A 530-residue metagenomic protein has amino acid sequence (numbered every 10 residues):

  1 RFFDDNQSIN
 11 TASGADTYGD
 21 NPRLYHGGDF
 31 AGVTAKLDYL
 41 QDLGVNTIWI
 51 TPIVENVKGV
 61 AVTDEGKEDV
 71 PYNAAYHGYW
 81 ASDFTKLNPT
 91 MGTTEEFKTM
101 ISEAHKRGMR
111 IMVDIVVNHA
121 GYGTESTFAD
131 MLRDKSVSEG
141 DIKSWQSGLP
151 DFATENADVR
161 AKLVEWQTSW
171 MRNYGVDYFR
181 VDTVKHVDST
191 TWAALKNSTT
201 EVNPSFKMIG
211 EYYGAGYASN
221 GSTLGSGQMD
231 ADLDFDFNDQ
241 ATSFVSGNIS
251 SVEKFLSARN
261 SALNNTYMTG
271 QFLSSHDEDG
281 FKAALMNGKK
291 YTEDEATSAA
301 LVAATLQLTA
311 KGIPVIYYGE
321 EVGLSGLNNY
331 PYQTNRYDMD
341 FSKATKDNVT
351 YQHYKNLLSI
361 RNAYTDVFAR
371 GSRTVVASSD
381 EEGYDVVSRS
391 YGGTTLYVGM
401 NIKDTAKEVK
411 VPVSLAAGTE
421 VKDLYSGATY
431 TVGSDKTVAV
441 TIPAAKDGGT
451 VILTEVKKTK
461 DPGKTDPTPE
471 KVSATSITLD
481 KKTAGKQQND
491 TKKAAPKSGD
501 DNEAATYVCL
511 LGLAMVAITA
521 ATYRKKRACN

Functional and structural regions predicted by a protein language model:
R1-D4, V54-V57, V117-Y122, V184-V187 (+4 more regions): Solvent-exposed loop/turn segments at secondary-structure junctions within structured extracellular/periplasmic domains
R1-Y174, A194-G210, Y217-N220, S243: Substrate-binding/active-site clefts of carbohydrate-active enzymes
L40, I50, F84, A104 (+10 more regions): Conserved, mostly hydrophobic/aromatic
E165-F179, T183-F272, M286-K289, E295-T297 (+9 more regions): Active-site-proximal helices and loops of the catalytic beta/alpha 8
V438-V440: Short strand-edge motifs at loop-to-beta-strand transitions and within beta-strands of extracellular beta-rich domains
K460-D501: C-terminal low-complexity, Ser/Thr- and acidic/Pro-rich disordered "stalk" regions positioned immediately N-terminal
E503-K526: A cross-kingdom C-terminal cell-surface attachment/processing module
A528-N530: Cytoplasmic C-terminal tails of single-pass
